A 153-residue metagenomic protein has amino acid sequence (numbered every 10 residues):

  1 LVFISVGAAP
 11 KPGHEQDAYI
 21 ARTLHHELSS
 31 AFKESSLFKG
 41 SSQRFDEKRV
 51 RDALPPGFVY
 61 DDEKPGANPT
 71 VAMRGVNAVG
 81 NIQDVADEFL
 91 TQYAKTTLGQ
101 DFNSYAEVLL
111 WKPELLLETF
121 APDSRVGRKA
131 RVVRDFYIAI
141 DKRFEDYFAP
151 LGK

Functional and structural regions predicted by a protein language model:
L1-K153: Active-site-flanking segments in enzyme catalytic domains
